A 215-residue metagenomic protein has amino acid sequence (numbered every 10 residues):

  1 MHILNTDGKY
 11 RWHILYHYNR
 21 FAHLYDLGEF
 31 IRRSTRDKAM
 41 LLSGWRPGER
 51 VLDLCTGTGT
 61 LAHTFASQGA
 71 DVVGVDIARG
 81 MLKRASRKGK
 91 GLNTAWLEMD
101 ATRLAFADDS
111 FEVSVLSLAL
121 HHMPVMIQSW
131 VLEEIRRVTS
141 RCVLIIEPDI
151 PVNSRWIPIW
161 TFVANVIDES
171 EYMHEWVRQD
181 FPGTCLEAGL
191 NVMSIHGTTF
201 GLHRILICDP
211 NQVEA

Functional and structural regions predicted by a protein language model:
M1-R46, T60: Conserved class I S-adenosyl-L-methionine
N5, Y10-W12, L61, L144-A188 (+1 more regions): C-terminal alpha-helical "lid/dimerization" subdomain adjacent to the S-adenosyl-L-methionine
R50, R141-L144: Short glycine-centered segments of the SAM/dcSAM-binding site in methyltransferase folds
L52, T58-R103: Class I SAM-dependent methyltransferase SAM/SAH-binding core
V115: A conserved beta-strand element that flanks and buttresses the S-adenosyl-L-methionine
H121-M123: A short His-aromatic
S129-R141: A short glycine-rich, Lys/Arg-flanked "PGG" loop and its adjoining helix->strand segment in the class I
H196-A215: Core SAM-dependent methyltransferase catalytic element
